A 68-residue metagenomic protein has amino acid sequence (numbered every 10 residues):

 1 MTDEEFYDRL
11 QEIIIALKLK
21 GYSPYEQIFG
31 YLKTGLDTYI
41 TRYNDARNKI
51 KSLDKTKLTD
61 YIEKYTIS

Functional and structural regions predicted by a protein language model:
M1-S68: Intrinsically disordered, low-complexity, basic-enriched segments
